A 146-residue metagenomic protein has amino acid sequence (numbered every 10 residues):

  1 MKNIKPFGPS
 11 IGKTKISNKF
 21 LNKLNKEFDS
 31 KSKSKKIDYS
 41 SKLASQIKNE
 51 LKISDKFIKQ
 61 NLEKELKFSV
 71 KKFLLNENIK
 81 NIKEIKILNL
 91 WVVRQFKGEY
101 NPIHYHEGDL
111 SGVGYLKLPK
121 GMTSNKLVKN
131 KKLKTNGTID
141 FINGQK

Functional and structural regions predicted by a protein language model:
M1-N81, W91, K97-N101, T138: Non-heme Fe(II)/2-oxoglutarate
F7-P9, I85, E107-D109: A general secondary-structure signal for short beta-strands and their flanking turns/coil in non-transmembrane regions
I87-N89: Hydrophobic residues on conserved beta-strands that form the core of alpha/beta folds
W91-K146: Catalytic core of non-heme Fe(II) oxygenases with the double-stranded beta-helix
